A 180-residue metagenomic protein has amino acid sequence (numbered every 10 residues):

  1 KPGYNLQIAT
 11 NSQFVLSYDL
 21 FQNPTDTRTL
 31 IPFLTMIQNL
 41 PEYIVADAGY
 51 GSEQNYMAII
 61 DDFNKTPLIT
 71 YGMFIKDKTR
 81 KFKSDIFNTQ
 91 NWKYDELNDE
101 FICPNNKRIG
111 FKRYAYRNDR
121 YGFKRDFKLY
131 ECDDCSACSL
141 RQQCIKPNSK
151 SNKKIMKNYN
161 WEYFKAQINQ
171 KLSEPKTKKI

Functional and structural regions predicted by a protein language model:
K1-I180: Anion-binding and metal-coordination hotspots
